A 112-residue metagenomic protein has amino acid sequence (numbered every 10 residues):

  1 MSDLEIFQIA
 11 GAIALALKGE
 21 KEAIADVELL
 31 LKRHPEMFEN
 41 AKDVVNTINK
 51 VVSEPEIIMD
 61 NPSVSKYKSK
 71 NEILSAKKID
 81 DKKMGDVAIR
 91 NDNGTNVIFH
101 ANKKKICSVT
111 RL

Functional and structural regions predicted by a protein language model:
M1-L112: Ribonuclease/tRNase effector modules and their secretory precursors
